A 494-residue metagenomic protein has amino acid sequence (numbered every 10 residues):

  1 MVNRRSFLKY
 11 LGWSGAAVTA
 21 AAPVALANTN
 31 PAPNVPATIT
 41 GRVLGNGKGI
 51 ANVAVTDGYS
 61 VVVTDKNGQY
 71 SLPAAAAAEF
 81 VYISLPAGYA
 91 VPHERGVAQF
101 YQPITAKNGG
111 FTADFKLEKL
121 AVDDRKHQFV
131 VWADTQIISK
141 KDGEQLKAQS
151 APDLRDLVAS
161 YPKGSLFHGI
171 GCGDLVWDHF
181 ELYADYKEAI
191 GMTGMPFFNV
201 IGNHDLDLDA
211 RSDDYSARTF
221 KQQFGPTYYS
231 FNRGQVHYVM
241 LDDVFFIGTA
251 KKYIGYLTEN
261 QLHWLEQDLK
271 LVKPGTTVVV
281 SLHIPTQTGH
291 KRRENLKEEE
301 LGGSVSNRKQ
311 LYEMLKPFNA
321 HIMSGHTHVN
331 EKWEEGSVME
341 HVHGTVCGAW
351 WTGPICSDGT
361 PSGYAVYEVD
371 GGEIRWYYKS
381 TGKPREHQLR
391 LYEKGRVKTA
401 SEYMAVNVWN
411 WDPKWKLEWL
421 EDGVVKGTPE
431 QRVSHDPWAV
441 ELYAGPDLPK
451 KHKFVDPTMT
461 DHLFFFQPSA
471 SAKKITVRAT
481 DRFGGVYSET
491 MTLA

Functional and structural regions predicted by a protein language model:
S6-N28: N-terminal export signals
V24-T38: Beta-strand-rich domain onsets/edges
N34-T38, G45-N46, A90-A184, S471-T476: N-terminal active-site segment of His-dependent metallophosphoesterases
P36-T40, L44-Y59, A76-A78: Short, ordered, surface-exposed loop/turn motifs in non-cytosolic proteins
Y59-P73: Short, acidic Ser/Thr/Gly-rich low-complexity loop/linker segments typical of extracellular and cell-surface proteins
A87-R95, F100-K107, F180-P274, N295-M323 (+1 more regions): Extended active-site neighborhood of metal-dependent phosphoesterases/phosphodiesterases
V338-D422, D456-T490: Binuclear metal-dependent phosphoesterase catalytic core
D436-F465: Aromatic sugar-binding surface patches on proteins that engage polysaccharides or sugar-phosphate polymers
